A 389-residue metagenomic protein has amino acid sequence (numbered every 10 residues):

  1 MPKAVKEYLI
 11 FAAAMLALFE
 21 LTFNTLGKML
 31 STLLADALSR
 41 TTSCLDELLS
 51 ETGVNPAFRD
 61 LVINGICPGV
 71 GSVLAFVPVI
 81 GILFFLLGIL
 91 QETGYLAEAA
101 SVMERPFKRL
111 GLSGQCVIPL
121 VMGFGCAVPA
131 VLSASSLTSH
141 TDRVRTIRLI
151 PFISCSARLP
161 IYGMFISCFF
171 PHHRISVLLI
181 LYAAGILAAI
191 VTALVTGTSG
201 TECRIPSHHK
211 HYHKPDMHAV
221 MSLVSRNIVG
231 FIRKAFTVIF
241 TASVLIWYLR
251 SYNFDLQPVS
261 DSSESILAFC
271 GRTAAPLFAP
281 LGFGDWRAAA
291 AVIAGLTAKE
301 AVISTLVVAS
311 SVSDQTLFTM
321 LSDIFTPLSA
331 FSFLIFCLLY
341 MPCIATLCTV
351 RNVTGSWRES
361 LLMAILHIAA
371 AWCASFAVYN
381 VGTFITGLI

Functional and structural regions predicted by a protein language model:
K3-E98: Core alpha-helical transmembrane segments of integral membrane proteins
F11-N24, L83-G88, I166-C168, L181-T196 (+3 more regions): Hydrophobic core segments of alpha-helical transmembrane domains in multi-pass membrane transport and ion-translocation
T25-I66, L110, V131-R145, V244-I368 (+1 more regions): Extended, low-charge hydrophobic alpha-helical regions
R40-L45, A97-A127, E202-L223, L267-F269 (+1 more regions): Juxtamembrane inter-helical linkers in multi-pass membrane proteins
V70-L96, M103-A130, T273-S310: Hydrophobic alpha-helical transmembrane segments of multi-pass integral membrane proteins, predominantly secondary
V121, V128-R204, V307: Conserved phosphate-handling catalytic cores of large alpha/beta enzymes
S156-L178, A345-S356, A377-L388: Transmembrane helix-loop junctions at the membrane interface of multipass transporters and ion channels
G197-E202, Y212-Q257, A275: Long hydrophobic segments that form regular secondary structure
